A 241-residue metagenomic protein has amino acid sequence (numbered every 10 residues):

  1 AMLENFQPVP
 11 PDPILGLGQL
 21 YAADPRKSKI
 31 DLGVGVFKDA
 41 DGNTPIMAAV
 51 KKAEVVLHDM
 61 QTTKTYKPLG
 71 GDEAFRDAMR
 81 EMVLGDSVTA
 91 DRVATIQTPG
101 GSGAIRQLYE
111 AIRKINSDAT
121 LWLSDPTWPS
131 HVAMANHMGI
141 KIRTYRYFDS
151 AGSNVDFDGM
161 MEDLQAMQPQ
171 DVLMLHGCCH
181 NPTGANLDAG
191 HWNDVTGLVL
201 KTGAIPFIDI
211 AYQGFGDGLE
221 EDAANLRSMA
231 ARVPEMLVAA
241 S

Functional and structural regions predicted by a protein language model:
M2-K67, E81, G85: N-terminal "arm"/small-domain region of PLP-dependent enzymes with the aminotransferase-like
K27, Q168, P234: Structured loop/turn residues at beta-strand edges in well-structured enzyme cores
G33, H176, A240: Short beta-strand segments
V55, Q61-T202, G214-F215, E220-A231: Conserved core of the PLP fold type I
V172, I205, L237: Hydrophobic "anchor" residues on beta-strands that sit immediately upstream of conserved functional sites
D209: Active-site glycine-centered loops adjacent to acidic/histidine catalytic or metal-binding residues that shape
Y212, A231-S241: Active-site PLP-lysine loop of aminotransferase-like
